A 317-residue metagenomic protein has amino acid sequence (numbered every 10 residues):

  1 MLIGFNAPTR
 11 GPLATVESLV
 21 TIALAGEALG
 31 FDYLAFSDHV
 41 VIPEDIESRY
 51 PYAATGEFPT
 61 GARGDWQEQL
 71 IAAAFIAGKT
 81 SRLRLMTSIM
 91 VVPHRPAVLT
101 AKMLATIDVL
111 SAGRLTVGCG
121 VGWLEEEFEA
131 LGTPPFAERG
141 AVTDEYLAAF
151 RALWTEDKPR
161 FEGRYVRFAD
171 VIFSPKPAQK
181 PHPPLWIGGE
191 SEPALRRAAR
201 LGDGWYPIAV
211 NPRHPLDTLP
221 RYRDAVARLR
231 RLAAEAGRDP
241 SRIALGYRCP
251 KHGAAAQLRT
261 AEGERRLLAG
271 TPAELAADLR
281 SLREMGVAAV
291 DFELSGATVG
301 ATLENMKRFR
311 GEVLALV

Functional and structural regions predicted by a protein language model:
M1-V317: Active-site-adjacent structural elements that line small-molecule/cofactor binding pockets in enzymes
